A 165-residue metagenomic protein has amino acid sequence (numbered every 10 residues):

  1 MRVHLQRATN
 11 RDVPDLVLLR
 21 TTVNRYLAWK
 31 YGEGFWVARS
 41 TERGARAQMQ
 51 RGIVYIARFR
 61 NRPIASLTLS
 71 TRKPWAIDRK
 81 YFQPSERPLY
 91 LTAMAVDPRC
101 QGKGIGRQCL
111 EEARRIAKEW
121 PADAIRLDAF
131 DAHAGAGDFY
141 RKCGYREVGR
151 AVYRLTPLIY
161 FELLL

Functional and structural regions predicted by a protein language model:
M1-R11: Conserved N-terminal entry element of GNAT/NAT acetyltransferase domains
V17, T21-G44: Conserved GNAT-fold acetyl-CoA-binding loop/helix
G44-I56, K73-P74, Y90: A short helix-loop-beta-strand connector motif used in the catalytic cores of GNAT acetyltransferases and, in some
R51-L67: Conserved beta-hairpin
S66-A93, Q101: Conserved acyl-donor/pantetheine-binding loop and adjacent beta-alpha core of acyl/acetyltransferases and related
V96, G102-R115, D138-K142: Conserved acetyl-CoA-binding loop-helix of GNAT-fold acetyltransferases
L110, A117-D128: Conserved GNAT acetyl-CoA-binding A-motif
L127-G137, Y153-T156: Conserved beta-strand-loop-alpha-helix junction that forms the acyl-donor binding cleft
